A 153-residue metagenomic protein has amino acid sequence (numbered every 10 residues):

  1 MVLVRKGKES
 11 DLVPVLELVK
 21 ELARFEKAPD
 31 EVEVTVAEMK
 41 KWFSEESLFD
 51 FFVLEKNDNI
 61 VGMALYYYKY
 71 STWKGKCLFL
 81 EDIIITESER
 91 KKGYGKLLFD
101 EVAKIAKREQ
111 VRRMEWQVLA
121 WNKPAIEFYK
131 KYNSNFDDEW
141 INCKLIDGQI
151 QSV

Functional and structural regions predicted by a protein language model:
M1-L3, Q151-V153: Short, Lys/Arg-enriched, disordered terminal segments
K6-S10, E17-G75, F99, I105 (+3 more regions): Acetyl-CoA-dependent GNAT
K8-D11, T86, N122: Acidic/polar helix N-cap motif
I83-R90: A short, internal acetyl-CoA/4′-phosphopantetheine-binding micro-motif in the GNAT/acyltransferase core
K91-K104, K131: Conserved acetyl-CoA-binding loop-helix of GNAT-fold acetyltransferases
K96, R108, A120-E139, L145: Conserved active-site alpha-helix within GNAT-family acetyltransferase domains
K107-Q117: Conserved GNAT acetyl-CoA-binding A-motif
